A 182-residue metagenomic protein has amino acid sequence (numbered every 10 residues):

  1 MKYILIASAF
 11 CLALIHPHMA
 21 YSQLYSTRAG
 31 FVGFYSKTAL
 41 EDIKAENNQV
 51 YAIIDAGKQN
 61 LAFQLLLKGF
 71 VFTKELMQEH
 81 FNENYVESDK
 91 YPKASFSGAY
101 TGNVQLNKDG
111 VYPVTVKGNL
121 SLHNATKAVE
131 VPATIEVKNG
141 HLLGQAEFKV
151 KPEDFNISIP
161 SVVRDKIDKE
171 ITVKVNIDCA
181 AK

Functional and structural regions predicted by a protein language model:
M1-L24: Bacterial Sec-dependent N-terminal signal peptides
Y21-K182: Low-complexity, acidic/polar, glycine-enriched regions of mature
